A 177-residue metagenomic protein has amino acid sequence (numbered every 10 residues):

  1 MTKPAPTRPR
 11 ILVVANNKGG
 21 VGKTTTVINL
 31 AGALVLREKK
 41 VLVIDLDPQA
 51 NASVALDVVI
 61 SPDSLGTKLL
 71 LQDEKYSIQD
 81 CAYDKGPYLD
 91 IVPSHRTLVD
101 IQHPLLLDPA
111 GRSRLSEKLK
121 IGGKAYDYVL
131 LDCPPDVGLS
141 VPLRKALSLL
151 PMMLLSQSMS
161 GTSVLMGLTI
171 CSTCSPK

Functional and structural regions predicted by a protein language model:
M1-K177: P-loop NTP-binding core
